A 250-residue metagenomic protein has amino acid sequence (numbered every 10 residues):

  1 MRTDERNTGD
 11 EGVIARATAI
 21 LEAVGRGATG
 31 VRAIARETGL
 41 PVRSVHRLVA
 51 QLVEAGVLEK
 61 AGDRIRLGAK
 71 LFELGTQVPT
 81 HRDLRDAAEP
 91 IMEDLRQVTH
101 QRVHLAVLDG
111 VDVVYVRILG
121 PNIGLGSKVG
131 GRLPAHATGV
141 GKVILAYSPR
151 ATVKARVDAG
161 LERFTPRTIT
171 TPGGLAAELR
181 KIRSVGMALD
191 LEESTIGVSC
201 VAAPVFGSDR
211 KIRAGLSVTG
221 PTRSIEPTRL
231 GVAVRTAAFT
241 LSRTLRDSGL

Functional and structural regions predicted by a protein language model:
M1-H81, R85, R243-D247: N-terminal helix-turn-helix
D10-I14, G68, H81, R85 (+8 more regions): Short, structured helix-loop boundary elements
G25, G141, L145, P149 (+1 more regions): Short amphipathic alpha-helical signal-transduction/dimerization elements
T38, V49, L71, A88 (+4 more regions): Short amphipathic alpha-helical/adjacent loop interface patches that line ligand and macromolecule-binding sites
V57-K60, L105, V205: A structural signal for short hydrophobic beta-strand segments in well-ordered beta-sheet cores
A69-A159: Amphipathic alpha-helical effector-binding/dimerization core of metabolite-sensing transcriptional regulators
T152-R163, F239-L250: Cysteine/selenocysteine-centered motifs that mediate thiol-based redox chemistry or coordinate metal-sulfur cofactors
T168-T244: Extended hydrophobic
